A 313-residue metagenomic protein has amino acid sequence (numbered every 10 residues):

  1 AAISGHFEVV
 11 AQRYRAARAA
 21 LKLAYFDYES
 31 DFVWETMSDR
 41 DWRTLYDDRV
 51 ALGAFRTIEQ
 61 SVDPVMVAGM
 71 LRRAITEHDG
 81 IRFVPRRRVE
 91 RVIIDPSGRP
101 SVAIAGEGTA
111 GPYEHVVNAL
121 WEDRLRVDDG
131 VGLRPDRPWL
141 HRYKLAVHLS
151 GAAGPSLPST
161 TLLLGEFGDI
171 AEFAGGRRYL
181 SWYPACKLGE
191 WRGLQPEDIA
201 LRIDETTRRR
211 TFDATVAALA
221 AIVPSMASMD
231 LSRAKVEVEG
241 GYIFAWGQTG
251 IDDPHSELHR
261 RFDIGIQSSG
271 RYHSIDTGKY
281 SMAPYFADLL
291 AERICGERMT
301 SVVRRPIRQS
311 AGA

Functional and structural regions predicted by a protein language model:
A2-R73, H78, I94, P254-E257: Flavin (FAD/FMN) cofactor-binding and adjacent substrate-gating region of FAD-dependent oxidoreductase domains
R15-A20, G176, L188-Q248: Flavin-binding catalytic cores
E35, R82-V84, E237: General small-molecule cofactor/ligand-binding pocket signal
G53-H115, A119-L125, A283-R293: Helical element adjacent to the flavin cofactor pocket in flavoenzyme catalytic cores
F55, V223-G312: C-terminal catalytic lobe of FAD-dependent flavoproteins
P96, F173-R177, S268-S269: Short acidic-glycine loop/turn motifs at beta-strand connectors
G106-L163, F173-G176, L201-E205: Central helical "cap/lid" subdomain
Y179-S181: A conserved active-site cap/scaffold subdomain adjacent to cofactor or substrate pockets
